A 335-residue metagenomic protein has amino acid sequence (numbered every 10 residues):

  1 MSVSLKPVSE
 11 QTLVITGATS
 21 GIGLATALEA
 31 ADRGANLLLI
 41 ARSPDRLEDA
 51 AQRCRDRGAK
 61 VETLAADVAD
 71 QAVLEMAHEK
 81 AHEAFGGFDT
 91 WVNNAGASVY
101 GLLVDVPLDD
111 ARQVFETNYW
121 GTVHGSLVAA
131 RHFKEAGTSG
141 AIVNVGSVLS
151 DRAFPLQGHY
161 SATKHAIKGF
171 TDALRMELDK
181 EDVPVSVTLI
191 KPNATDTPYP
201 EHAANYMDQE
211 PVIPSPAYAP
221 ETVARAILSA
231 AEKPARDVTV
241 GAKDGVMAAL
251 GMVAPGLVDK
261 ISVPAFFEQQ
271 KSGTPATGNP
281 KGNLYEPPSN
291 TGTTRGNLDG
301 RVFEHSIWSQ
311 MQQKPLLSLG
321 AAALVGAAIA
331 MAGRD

Functional and structural regions predicted by a protein language model:
T19-G21: Conserved glycine-rich cofactor-binding loop
A35-D49: Conserved glycine-rich Rossmann-like NAD(P)H-binding loop of the short-chain dehydrogenase/reductase
A65-M76, L108: The beta1-alpha1 cofactor-binding region of Rossmann-like NAD(H)/NADP(H)-dependent oxidoreductases
L102-L103, D110-R112: Substrate-binding pocket helix/loop in short-chain dehydrogenase/reductase
S126, T163: Active-site helix of classical SDR
S147: Residue(s) in the substrate-gating loop at a strand-loop-helix junction that position the organic substrate next
K180-T274: SDR active-site lid
